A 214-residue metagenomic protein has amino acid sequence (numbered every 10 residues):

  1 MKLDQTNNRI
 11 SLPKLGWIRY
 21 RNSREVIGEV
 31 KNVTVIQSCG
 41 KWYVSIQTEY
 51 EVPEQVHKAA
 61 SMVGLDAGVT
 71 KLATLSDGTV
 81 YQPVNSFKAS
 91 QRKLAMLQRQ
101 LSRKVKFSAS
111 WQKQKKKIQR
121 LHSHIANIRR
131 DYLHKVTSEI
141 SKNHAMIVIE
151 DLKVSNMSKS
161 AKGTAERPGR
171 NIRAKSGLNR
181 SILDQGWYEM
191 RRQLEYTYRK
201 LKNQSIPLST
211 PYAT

Functional and structural regions predicted by a protein language model:
M1-L12: Hydrophobic alpha-helical hairpins/lids featuring a short glycine-rich hinge
M1-L3, K31-Q37: Short amphipathic beta-strand and strand-loop transition segments with alternating hydrophobic
L3, G16, I46-T48: Signature of the chorismate-utilizing enzyme
S11, N22-E29, Q37-T214: Positively charged, helix-rich recognition surfaces that bind polyanionic ligands
